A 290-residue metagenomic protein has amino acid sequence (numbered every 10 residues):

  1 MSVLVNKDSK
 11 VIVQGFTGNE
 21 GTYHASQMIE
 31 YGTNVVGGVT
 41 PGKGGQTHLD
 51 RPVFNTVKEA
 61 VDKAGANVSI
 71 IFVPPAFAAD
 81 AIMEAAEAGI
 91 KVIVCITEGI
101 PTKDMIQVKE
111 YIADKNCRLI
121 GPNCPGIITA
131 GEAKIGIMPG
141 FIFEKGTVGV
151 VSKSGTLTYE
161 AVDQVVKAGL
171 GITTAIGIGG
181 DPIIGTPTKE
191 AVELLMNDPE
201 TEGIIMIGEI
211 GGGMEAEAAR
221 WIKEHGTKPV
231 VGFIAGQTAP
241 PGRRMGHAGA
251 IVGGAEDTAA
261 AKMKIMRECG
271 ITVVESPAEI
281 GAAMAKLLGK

Functional and structural regions predicted by a protein language model:
M1-K290: Catalytic-core regions of core metabolic enzymes, especially those transforming organic acids/acyl-group intermediates
